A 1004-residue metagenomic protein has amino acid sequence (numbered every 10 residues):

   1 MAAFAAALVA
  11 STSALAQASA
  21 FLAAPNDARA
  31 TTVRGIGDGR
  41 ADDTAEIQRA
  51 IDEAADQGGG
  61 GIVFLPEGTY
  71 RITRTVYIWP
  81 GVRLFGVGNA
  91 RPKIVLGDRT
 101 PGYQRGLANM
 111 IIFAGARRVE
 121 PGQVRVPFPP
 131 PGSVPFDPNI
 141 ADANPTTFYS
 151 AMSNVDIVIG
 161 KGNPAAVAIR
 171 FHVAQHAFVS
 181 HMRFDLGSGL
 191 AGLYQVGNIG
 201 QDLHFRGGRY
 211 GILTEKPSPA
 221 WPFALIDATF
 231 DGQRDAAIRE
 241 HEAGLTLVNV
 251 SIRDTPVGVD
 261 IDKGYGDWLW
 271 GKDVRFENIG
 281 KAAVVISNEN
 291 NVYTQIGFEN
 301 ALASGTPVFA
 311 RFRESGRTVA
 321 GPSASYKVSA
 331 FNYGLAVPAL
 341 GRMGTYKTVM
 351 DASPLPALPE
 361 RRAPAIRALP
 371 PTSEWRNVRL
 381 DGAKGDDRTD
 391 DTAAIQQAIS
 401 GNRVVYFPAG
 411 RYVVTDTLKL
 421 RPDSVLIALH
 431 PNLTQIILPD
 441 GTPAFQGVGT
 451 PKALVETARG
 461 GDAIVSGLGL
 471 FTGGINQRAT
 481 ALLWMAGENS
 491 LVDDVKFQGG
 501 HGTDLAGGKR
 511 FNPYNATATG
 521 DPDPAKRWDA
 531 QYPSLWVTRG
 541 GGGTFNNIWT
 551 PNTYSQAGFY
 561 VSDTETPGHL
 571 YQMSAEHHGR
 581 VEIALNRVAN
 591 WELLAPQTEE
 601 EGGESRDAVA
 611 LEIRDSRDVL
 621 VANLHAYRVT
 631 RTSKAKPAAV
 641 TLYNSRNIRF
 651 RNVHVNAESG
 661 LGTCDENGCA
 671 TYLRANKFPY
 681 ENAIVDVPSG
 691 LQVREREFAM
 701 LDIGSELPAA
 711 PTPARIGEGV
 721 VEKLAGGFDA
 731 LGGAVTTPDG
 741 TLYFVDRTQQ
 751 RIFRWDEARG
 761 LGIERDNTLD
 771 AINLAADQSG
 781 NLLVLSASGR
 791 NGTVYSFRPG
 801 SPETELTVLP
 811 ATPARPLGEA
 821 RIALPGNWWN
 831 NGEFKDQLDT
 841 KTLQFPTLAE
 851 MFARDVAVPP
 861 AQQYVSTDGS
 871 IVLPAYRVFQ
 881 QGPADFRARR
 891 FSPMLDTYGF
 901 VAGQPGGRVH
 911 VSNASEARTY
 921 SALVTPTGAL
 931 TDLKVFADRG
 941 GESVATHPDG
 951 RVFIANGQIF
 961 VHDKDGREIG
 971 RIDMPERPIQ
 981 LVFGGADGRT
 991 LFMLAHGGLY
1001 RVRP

Functional and structural regions predicted by a protein language model:
A2-P66, I72-T73, Y77-W79, R83-K161 (+15 more regions): Extracellular "leader-to-stem" segments immediately downstream of a signal peptide or signal-anchor in secreted/lumenal
I62-T69, T73-T75, R83-F85, Y406-T417 (+4 more regions): Conserved metal-binding segment of the jelly-roll/cupin
A90, Q175, G208, R234 (+18 more regions): A generic "binding-loop/recognition-motif" signal
E242, K263, N288, A409 (+10 more regions): Active-site proximal loops enriched in glycine and acidic residues that flank catalytic Cys/His/Asp and coordinate
Y406, H569-G579, A584, A639: C-terminal, well-structured subdomains that either form a transmembrane helix-short loop-helix hairpin in multi-pass
N546-G558, P567-G568: Active-site-proximal segments of catalytic enzyme domains that coordinate small-molecule cofactors or metal ions
E565, A589-L594, T598-A622, V629-T630 (+2 more regions): Long, distal/terminal scaffolding or interaction modules with repetitive or compositionally biased sequence
G704-P1004: Sequence-structural signature of mature extracellular/luminal beta-sheet repeat domains, prominently beta-propellers
